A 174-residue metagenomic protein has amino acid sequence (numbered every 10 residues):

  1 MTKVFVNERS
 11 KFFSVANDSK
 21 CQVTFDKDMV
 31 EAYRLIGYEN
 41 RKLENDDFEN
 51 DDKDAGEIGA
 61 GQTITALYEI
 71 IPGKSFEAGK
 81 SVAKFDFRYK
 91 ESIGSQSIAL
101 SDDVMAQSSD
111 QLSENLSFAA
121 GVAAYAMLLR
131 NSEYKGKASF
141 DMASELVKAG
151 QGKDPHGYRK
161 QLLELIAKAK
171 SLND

Functional and structural regions predicted by a protein language model:
M1-S92: Acidic, polar loop-rich interaction surfaces within structured domains
I70-D174: Conserved functional hotspot residues or short segments at active or partner-binding sites across diverse domains
